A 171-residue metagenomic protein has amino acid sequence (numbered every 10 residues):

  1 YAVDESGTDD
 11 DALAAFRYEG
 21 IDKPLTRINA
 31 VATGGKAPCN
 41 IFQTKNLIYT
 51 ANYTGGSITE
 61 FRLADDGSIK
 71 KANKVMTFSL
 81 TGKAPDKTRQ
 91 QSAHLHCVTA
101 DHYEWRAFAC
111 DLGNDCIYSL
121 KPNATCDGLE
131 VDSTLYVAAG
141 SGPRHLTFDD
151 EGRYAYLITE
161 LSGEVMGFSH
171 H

Functional and structural regions predicted by a protein language model:
Y1-N46: Blade-loop segments of beta-propeller domains
A2-G7, T50-Y53, D101, A109-L112 (+2 more regions): Conserved beta-strand positions in repeat-built beta-propeller and related beta-rich domains
D9-L13, G56-T59, D115-I117, G163-V165: Structural signal for beta-propeller blades
F16-K23, F61-K70, L120-G128, F168-H171: Short loop/turn segments immediately following beta-strands, especially the blade-tip and inter-blade linker loops
P24-A32, I69-G82, L129-Y136: Beta-propeller fold detector
R27-V75: A generic, well-ordered mixed alpha/beta core segment in the N-terminal half of proteins
T33-L47, S79-W105, V137-Y154: Beta-rich, blade/repeat-based domains predominating in secreted/periplasmic proteins but also intracellular
R106-G163: Loop-centered beta-sheet repeat module
